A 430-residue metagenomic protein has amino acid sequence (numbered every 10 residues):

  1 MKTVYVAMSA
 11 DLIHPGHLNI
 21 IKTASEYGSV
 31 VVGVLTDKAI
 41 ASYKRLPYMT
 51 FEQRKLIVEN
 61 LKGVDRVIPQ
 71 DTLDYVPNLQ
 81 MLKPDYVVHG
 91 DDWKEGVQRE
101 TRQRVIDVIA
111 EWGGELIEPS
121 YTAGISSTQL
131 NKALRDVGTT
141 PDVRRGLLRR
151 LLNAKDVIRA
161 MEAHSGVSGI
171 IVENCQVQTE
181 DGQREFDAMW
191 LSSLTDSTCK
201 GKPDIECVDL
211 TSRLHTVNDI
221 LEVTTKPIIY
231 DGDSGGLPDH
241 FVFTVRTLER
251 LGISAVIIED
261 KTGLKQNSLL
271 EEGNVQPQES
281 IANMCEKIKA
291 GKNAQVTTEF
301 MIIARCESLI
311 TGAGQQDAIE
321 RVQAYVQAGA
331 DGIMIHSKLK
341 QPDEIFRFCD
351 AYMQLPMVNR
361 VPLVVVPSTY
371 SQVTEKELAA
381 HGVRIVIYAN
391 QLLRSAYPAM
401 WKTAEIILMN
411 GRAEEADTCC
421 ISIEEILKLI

Functional and structural regions predicted by a protein language model:
M1-D142: Nucleotidyltransferase catalytic core that binds NTPs
V34, D71, G90-D92, S120-Y121 (+5 more regions): Short secondary-structure boundary segments
K38-I40, K94-G96, G124-I125, D196-T198 (+3 more regions): Short gly/pro/ser/thr-enriched loop/turn and capping motifs at secondary-structure boundaries
F51-R54, V87-D92, E111, A133-P141 (+5 more regions): Short, structured secondary-structure boundary patches
V58, L79, L130, V172 (+2 more regions): Hydrophobic packing residues within well-ordered alpha-helices of enzyme cores
G96-P119, L269-I281, D350-P362, E405-C420: Short acidic, glycine/proline-enriched helix-loop-strand junctions
D136-L148, V167, Q391-I430: Extended, intrinsically disordered, low-complexity segments
D142-V365, Q372-I387, S395, K402: Alpha/beta enzyme core
